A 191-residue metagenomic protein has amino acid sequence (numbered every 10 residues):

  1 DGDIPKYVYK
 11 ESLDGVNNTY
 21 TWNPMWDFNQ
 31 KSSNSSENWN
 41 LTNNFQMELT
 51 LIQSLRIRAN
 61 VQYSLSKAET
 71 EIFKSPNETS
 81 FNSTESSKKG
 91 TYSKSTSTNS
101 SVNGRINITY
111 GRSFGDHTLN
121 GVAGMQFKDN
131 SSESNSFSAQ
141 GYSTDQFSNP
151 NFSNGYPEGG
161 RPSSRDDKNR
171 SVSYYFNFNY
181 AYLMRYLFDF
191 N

Functional and structural regions predicted by a protein language model:
D1-T42, R58-S173: Surface-exposed loop/interface segments of Gram-negative outer-membrane beta-barrel transport/assembly proteins
E48-Q53, F178: Long hydrophobic segments that form regular secondary structure
T50-I52, S113-G115, L183: Outer-membrane beta-barrel channels and translocator barrels
R170-Y182: Structured alpha-helical segments in the cores of large, soluble enzyme domains
F188-N191: Transmembrane beta-strand segments that form the barrel wall of outer-membrane beta-barrel proteins
